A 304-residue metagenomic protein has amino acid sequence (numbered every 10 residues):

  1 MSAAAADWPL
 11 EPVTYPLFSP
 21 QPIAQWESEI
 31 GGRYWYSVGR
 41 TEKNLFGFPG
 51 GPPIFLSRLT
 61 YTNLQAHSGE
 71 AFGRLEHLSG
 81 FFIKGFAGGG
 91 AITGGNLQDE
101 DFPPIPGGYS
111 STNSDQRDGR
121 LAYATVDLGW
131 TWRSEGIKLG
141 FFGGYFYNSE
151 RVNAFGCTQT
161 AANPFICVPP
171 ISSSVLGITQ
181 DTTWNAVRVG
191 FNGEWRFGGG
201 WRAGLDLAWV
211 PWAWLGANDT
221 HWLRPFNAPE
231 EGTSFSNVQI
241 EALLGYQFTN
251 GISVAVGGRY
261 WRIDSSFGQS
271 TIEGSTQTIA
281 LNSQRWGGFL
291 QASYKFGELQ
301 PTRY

Functional and structural regions predicted by a protein language model:
M1-A3: C-terminal segment of classical bacterial N-terminal signal peptides
A6-G94, R285-F289, S293-Y304: Short glycine/proline- and aromatic-enriched beta-strand/turn motifs that initiate or cap beta-hairpins
I30-Y36, G85-A91, W130, F141-S149 (+5 more regions): Transmembrane beta-barrel strands of outer-membrane/channel proteins
V38-A66, G89-A124, Y147-W184, V210-E241 (+1 more regions): Extracellular/periplasm-exposed beta-strand and loop segments of Gram-negative cell-envelope proteins, dominated by
A71-G73, A124-L128, F141, V189-F191 (+2 more regions): Membrane-embedded beta-strands of outer-membrane beta-barrel proteins, especially the hydrophobic/small aromatic
L75-H77, V126-W132, G193-W195, Y246-F248 (+1 more regions): Residue-level signature of outer-membrane beta-barrel architecture
S79-I83, G136-L139, G200-A203, F248-V254 (+1 more regions): Repeated loop/turn-to-beta-strand initiation elements of outer-membrane beta-barrel proteins
N185-R196, D206: A contiguous pocket-lining binding segment that forms or flanks enzyme active sites
